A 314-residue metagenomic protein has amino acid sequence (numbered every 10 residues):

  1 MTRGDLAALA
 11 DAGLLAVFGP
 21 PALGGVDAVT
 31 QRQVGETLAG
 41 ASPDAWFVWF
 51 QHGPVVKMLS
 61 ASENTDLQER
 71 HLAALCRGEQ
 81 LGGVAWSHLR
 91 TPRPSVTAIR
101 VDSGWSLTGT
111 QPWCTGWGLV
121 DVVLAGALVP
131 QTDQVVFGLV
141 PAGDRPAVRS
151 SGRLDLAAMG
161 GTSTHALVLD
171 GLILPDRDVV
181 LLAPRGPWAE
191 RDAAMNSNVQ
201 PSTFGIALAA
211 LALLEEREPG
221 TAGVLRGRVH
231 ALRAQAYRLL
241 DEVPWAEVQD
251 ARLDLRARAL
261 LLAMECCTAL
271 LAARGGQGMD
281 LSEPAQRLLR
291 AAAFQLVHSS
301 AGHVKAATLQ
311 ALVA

Functional and structural regions predicted by a protein language model:
T2-D11, L15-T115: Glycine-rich flavin
A22, A231-S282: C-terminal helix-coil-helix/basic helical segment that borders enzyme active sites and/or dimer interfaces and provides
V34, L107-G109, L169, A207 (+1 more regions): Buried hydrophobic positions in well-ordered alpha/beta secondary-structure cores of metabolic enzymes
Q80, P92, L119-D121, Q134 (+3 more regions): A generic structural signal for well-ordered coil/turn residues at beta-strand boundaries that shape enzyme active-site
T110-D144: DPxDG-like acidic metal-binding loop motif
L154-A231: Glycine-rich beta->alpha junctions and the first turn(s) of the following alpha-helix
G205, G223-R233, Y237, L253 (+2 more regions): Generic structural signal for well-ordered, non-transmembrane alpha-helical segments in soluble/cytosolic regions
Q277-A314: Glycine-rich phosphate/cofactor-binding loops in nucleotide/flavin-utilizing enzymes
